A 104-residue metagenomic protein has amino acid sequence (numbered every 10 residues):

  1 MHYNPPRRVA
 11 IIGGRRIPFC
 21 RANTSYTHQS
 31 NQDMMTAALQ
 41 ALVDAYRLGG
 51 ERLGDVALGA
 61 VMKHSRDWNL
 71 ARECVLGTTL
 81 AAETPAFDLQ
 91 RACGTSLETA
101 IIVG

Functional and structural regions predicted by a protein language model:
M1-T84: Conserved "HGTGT" condensation-loop signature of ketosynthase/thiolase-family condensing enzymes that catalyze
E83-C93: Short pre-catalytic strand/loop immediately N-terminal to key active-site residues, enriched for Gly-Thr
R91-G104: Active-site-proximal alpha-helical scaffold in enzymes
